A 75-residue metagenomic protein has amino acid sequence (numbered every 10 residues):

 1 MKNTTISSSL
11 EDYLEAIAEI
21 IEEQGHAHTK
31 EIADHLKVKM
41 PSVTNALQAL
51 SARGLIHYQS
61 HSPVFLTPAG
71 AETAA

Functional and structural regions predicted by a protein language model:
M1-K2, S62: Residues marking the start of alpha-helices
K2-V38: N-terminal helix-turn-helix DNA-binding core of bacterial DNA-binding proteins
P41: Key DNA-contact positions within bacterial/archaeal DNA-binding proteins
L47-Q48: Short, hydrophobic-biased segments on the C-terminal half of alpha helices that form "recognition helices"
S51-H61: A short, conserved structural fragment
S62-A75: Basic, amphipathic "hinge/linker" alpha-helix immediately C-terminal to the N-terminal HTH DNA-binding motif
